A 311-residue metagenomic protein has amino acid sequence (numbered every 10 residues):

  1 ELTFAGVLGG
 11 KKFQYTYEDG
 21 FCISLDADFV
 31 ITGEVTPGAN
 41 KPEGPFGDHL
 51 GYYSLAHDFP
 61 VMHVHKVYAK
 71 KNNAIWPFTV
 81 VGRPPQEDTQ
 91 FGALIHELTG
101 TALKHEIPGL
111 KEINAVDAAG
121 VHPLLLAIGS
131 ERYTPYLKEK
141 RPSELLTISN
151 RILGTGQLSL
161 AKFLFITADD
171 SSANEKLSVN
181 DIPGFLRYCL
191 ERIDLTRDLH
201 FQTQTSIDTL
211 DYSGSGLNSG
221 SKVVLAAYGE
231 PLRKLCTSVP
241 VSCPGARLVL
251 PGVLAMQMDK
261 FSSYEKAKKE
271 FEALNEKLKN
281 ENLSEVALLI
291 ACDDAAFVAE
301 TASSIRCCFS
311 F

Functional and structural regions predicted by a protein language model:
E1-F311: Charged, compositionally biased interaction regions
